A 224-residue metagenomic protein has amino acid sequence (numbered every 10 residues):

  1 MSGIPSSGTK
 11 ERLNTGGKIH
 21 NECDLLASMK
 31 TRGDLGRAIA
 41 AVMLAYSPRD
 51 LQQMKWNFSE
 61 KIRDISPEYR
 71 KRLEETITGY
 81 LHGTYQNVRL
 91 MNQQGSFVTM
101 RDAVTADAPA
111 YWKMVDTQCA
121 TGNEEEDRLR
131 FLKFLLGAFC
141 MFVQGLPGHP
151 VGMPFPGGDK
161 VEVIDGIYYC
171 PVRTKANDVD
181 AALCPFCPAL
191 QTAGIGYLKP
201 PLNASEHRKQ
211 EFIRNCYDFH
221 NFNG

Functional and structural regions predicted by a protein language model:
M1-I4: Extended, solvent-exposed polar beta/coil surface segments
S6-T9: N-terminal intrinsically disordered, low-complexity regulatory segments of eukaryotic proteins
L13-G224: Cysteine-centered metal-binding/redox modules
